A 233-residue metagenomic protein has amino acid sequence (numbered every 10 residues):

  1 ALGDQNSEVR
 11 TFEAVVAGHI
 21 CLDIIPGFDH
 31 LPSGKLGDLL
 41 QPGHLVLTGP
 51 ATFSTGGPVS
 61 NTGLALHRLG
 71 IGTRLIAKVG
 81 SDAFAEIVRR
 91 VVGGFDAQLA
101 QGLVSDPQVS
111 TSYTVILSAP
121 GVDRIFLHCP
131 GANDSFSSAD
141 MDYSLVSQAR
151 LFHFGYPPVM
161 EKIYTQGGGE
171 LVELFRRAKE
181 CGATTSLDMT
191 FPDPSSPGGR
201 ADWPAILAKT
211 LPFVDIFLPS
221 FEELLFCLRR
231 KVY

Functional and structural regions predicted by a protein language model:
A1-I76, A83-A97: Glycine-rich phosphate/adenosyl-contacting loop at the front of the ribokinase-like
V9, Y143-A149, A208-L211: A short, aliphatic-rich alpha-helical micro-motif
F12, T111-Y113, D123: Change "...and in nucleic-acid phosphodiester-cleaving endonucleases..." to "...and in nucleic-acid processing enzymes
H19, K78-S81, S118-P120, C129 (+1 more regions): Cofactor-binding loop segments of dinucleotide-utilizing enzymes, especially the Rossmann-like FAD- and NAD(P)+-binding
P32, L151-Y233: Conserved beta-alpha-beta core of the PfkB/ribokinase-like small-molecule kinase fold
T73-L75, L99, T185-S186, L218: Hydrophobic beta-strand scaffold residues
V91-V109: A glycine-rich helix N-cap at a beta->alpha junction
G102-D106, I116-Y164: Conserved phosphate-binding/catalytic loop of the ribokinase/pfkB sugar-kinase fold
